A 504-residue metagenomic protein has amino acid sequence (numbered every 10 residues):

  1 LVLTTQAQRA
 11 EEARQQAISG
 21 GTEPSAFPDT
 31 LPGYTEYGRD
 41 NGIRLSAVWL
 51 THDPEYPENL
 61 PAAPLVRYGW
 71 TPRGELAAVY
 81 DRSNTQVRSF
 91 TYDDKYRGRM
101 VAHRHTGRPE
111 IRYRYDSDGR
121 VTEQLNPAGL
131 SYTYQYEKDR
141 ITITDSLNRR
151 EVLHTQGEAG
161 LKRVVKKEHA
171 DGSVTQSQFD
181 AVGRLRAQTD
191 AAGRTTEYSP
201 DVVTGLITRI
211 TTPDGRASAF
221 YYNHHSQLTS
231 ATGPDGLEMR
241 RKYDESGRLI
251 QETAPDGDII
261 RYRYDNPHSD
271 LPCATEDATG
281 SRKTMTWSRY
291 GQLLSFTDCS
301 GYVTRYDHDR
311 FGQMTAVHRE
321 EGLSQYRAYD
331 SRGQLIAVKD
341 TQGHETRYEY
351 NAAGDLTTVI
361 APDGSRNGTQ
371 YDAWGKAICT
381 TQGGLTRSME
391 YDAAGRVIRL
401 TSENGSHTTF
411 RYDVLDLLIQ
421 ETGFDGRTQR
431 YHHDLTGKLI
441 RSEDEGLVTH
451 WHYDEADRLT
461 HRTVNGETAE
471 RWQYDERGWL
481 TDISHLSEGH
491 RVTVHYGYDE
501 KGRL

Functional and structural regions predicted by a protein language model:
L1-L504: Extended charged/polar low-complexity repeat regions
